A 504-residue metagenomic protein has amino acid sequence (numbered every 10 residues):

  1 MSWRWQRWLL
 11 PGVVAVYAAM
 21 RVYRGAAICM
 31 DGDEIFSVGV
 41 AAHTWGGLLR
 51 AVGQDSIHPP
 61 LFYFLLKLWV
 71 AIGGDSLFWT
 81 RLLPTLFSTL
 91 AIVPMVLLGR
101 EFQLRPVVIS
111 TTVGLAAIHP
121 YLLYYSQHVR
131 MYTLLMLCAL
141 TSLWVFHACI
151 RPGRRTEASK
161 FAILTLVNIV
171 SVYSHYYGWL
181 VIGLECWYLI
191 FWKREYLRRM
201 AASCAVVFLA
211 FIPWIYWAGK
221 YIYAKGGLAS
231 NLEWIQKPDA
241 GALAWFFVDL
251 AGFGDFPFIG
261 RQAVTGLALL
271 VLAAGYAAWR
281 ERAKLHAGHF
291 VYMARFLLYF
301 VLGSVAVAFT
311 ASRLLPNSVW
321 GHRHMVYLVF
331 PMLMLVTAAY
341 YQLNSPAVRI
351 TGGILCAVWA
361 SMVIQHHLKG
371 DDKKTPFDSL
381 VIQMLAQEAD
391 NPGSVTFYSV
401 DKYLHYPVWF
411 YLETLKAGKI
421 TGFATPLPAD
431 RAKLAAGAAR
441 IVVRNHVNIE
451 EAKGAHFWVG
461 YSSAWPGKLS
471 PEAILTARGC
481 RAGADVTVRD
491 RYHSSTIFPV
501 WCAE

Functional and structural regions predicted by a protein language model:
W5-G153, E157-A503: Membrane-proximal helix-loop-helix interfaces that form the catalytic/acceptor-binding platform of multi-pass membrane
